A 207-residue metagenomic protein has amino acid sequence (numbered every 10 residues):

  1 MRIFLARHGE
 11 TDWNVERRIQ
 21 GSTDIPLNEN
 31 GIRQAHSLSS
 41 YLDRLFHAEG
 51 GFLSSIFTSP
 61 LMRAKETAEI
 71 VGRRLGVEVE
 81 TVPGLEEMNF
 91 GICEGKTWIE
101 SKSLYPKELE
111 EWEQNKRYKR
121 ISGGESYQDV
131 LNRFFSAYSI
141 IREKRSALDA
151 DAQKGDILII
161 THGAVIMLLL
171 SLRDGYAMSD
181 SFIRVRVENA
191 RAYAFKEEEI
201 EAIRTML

Functional and structural regions predicted by a protein language model:
I3-L5, I159: Residue-level marker for buried hydrophobic side chains located in beta-strands that build the well-ordered beta-sheet
G9, G163: Active-site metal-binding loops of divalent metal-dependent hydrolases
E10-V77, E125: Active-site-proximal alpha-helix that buttresses catalytic centers in soluble enzyme cores
G50-P60, L148-D151, D156-I160: Short glycine-rich phosphate-binding loop at a beta-alpha junction
R63, V165-I166: Alpha-helix capping/helix-boundary segments
I70, L168-L172: Active-site signature of alpha/beta-hydrolase-fold catalytic machinery across serine- and Asp/Cys-nucleophile hydrolases
R73-R133: Phosphate-handling substructures
Y176-E201: Domain-level recognition of soluble alpha/beta enzyme cores, biased toward histidine phosphatases/phosphomutases
